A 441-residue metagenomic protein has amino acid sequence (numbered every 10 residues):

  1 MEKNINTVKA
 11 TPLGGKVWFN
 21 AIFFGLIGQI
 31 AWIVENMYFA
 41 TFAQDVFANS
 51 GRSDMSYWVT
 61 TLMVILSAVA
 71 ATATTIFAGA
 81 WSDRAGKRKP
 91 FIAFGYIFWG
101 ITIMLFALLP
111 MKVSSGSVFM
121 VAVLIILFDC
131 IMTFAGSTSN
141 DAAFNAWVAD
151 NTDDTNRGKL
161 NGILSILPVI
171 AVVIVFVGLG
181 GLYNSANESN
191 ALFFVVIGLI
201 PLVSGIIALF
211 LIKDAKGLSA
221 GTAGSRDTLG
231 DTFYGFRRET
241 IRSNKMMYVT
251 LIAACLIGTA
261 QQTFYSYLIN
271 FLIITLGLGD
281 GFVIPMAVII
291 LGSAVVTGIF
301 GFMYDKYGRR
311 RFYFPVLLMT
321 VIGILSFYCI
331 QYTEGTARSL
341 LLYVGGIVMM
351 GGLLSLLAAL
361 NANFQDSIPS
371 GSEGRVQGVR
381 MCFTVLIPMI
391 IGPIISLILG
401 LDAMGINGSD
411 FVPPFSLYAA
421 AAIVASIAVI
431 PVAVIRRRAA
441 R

Functional and structural regions predicted by a protein language model:
E2-G14, K216-L251: Juxtamembrane intracellular "pre-TM" segments in multi-pass secondary transporters
K3-A68, M246-A253, I257-L276: Helix-loop boundary and gating motifs at the non-cytosolic
T72, G158-G180, M381-P393: Glycine-rich segments within core transmembrane alpha-helices of 12-TM secondary carriers
A73-G86, V296-R309: Helix-to-loop junctions at the C-terminal end of transmembrane segments in multipass secondary transporters
R84-I97, K306-L318: Cytoplasmic membrane-interface "Motif A"-like loop-to-helix N-cap segments of 12-TM Major Facilitator Superfamily
R88, G181-L199, L397-V424: A membrane-interface helix-boundary motif in multi-pass transporters
Y96-V118, M319-G335: C-terminal ends and interior cores of transmembrane alpha-helices in multi-pass membrane transporters/permeases
R311-L357: C-terminal transmembrane helical hairpin of 12-TM major facilitator-type secondary transporters
